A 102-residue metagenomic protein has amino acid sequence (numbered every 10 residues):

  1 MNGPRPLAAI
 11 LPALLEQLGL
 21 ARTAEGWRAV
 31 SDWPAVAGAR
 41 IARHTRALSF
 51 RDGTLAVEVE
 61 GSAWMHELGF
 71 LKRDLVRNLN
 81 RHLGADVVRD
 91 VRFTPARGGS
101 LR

Functional and structural regions predicted by a protein language model:
M1-P34, R43-D52, A85-R102: N-terminal presequence-like segments and adjacent domain-start helices
V36, V57-V59, V88: Hydrophobic aliphatic residue packing
A39: Single-stranded RNA-binding regions, centering on S1/OB-family and related RNA-binding modules
D52-L71: A short interface-forming secondary-structure element
M65-V87: Short, non-transmembrane amphipathic alpha-helical segments
